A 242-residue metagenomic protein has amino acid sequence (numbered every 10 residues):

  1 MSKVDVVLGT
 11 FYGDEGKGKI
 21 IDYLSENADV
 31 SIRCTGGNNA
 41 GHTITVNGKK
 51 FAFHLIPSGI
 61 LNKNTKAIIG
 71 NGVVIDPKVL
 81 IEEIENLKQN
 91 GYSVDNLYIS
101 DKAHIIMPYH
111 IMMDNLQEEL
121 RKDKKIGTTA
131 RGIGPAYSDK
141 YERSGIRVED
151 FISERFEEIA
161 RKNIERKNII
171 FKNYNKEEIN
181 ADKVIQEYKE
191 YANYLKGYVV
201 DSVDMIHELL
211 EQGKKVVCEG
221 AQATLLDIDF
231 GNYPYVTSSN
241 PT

Functional and structural regions predicted by a protein language model:
M1-T242: Non-transmembrane, aqueous-exposed alpha-helical and coiled segments at domain scale
